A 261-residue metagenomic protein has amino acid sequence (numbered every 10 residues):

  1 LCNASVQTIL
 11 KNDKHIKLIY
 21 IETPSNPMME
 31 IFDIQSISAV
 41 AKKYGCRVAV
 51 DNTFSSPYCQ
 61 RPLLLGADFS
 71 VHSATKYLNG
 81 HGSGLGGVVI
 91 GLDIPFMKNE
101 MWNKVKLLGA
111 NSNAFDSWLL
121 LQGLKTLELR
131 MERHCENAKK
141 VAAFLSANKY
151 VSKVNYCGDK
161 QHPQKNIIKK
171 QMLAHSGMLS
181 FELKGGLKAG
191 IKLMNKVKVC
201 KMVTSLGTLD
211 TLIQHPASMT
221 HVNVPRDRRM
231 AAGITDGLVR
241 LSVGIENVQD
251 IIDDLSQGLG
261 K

Functional and structural regions predicted by a protein language model:
L1-Y150, N155: Conserved PLP-enzyme active-site core in the AAT-like
K11, R130, T211-K261: PLP-dependent enzyme catalytic core of the Aspartate aminotransferase-like
K76, V141, G158-H162, L183-G185 (+3 more regions): Glycine-rich beta-alpha junction loops
G84, A174-M178, D236-R240: Short, solvent-exposed beta-strand edge segments and adjacent coil->beta transition regions
L108, V197-G207, G258-K261: A common structural junction motif
L119-L129, G177-K184, R240-G244: Short, well-ordered beta-strand elements within core beta-sheets of diverse protein domains
K139-T204, V224-M230: Conserved small-domain helix->loop->beta segment predominantly found in fold-type I
